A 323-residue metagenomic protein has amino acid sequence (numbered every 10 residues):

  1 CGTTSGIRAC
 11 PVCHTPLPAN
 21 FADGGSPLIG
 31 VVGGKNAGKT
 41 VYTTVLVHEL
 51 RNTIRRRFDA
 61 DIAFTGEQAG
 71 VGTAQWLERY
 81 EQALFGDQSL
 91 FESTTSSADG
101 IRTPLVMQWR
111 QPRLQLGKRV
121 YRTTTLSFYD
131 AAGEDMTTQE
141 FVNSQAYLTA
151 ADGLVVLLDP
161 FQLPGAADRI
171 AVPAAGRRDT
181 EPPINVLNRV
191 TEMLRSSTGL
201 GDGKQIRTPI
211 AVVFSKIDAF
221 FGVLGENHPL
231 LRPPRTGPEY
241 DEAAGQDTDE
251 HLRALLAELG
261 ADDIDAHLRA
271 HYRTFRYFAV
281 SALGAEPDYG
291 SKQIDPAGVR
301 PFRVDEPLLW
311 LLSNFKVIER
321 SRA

Functional and structural regions predicted by a protein language model:
G2-I101, V106, R110, L116-S127: Conserved G1/Walker A P-loop phosphate-binding module
G2-T4, W76-Y80, L126-D130, T180-V186 (+1 more regions): N-terminal start-of-chain detector that recognizes signal peptides and the immediate post-cleavage beginning
I7-P11, F21-A22, L84-D87, A132-M136 (+2 more regions): A short linear-motif detector with a strong N-terminal bias
V12-K39, L46, T53-I54, V120 (+3 more regions): Conserved, well-structured beta-alpha core segment at the onset of a catalytic domain
G33-K35, Q111-R113, F128, A132-D135 (+3 more regions): Short, flexible loop/turn elements at secondary-structure junctions
N36, V47-R51, P112, G133 (+3 more regions): Residue-level marker of positions within ordered structural domains that often coincide with functionally constrained
R102-V155, F161-R169: Switch II of P-loop NTPase G domains
A146, A150-A323: Conserved GTP-binding G-domain of TRAFAC-class P-loop NTPases and closely related GTPase folds
